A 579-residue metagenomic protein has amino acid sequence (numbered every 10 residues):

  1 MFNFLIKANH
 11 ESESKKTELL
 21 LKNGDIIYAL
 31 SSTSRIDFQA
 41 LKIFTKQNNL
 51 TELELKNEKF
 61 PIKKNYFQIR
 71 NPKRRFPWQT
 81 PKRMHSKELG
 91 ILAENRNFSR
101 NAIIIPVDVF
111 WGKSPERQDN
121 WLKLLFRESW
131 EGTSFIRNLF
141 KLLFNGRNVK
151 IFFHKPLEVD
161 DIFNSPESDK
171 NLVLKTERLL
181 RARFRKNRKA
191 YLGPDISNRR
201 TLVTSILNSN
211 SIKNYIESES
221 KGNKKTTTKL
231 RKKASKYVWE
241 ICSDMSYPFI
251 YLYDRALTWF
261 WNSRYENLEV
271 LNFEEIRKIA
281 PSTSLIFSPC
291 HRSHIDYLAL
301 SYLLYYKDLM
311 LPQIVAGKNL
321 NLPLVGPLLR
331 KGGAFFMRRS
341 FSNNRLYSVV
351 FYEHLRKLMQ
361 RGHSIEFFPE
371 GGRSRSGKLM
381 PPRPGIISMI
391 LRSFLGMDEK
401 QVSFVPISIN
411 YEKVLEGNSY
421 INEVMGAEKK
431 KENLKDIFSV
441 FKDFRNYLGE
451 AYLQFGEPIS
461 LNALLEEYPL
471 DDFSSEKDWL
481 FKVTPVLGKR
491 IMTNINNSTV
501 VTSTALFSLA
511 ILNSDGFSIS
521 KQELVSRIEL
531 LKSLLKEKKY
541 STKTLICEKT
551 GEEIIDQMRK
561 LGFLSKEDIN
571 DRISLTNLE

Functional and structural regions predicted by a protein language model:
M1-E579: Membrane-interfacial terminal anchoring regions of lipid-handling membrane enzymes
